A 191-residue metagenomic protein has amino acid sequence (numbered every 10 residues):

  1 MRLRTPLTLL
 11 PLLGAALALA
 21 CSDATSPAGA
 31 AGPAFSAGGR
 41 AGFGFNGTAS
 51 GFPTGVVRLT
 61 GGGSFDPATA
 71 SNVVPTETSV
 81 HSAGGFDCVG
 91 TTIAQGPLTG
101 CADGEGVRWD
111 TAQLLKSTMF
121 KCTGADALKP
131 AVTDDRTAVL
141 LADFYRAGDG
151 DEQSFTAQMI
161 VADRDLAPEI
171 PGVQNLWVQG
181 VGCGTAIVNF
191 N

Functional and structural regions predicted by a protein language model:
M1-L10: Bacterial N-terminal signal peptides that target proteins for export
L17-A20: C-terminal motif of bacterial Sec signal peptides marking the signal peptidase cleavage site
S22-G106, K116, V173-N191: N-terminal segment immediately downstream of the Sec signal-peptide cleavage site in secreted/extracellular proteins
V57, V107, Q153-A157: Short beta-strand segments
V89-D143: An exposed acidic His-Trp-rich patch
T123-V181: Extracytosolic low-complexity repeat regions of secreted or lipid-anchored proteins
